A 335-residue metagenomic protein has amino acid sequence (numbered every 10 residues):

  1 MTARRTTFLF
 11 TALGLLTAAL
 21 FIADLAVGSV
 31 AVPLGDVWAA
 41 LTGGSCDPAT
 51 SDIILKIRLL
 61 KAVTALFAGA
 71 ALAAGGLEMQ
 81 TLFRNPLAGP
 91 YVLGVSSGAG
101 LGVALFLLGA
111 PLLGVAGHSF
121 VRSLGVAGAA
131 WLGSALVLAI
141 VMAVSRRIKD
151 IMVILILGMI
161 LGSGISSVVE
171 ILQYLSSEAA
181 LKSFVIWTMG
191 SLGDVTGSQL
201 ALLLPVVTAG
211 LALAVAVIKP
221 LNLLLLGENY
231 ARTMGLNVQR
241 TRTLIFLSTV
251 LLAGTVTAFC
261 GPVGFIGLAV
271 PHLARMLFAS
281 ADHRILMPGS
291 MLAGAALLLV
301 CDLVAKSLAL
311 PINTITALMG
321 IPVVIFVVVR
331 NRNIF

Functional and structural regions predicted by a protein language model:
M1-F335: Alpha-helical transmembrane segments in inner-membrane proteins
